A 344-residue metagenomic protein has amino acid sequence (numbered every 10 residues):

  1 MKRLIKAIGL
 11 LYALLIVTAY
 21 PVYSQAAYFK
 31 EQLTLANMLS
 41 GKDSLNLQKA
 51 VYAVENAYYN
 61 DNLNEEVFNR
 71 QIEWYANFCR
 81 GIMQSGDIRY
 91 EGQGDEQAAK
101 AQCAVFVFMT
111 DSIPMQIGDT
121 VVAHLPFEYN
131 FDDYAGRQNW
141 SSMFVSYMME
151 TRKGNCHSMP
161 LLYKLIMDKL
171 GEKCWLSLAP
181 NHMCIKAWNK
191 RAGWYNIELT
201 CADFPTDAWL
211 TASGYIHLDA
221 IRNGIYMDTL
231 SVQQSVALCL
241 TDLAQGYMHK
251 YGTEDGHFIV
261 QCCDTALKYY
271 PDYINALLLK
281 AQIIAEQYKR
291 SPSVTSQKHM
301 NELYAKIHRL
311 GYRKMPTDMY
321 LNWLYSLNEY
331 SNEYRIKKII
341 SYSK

Functional and structural regions predicted by a protein language model:
G9-A19: Bacterial N-terminal signal peptides
P21-A26: Boundary at the C-terminal end of the N-terminal hydrophobic targeting segment
Q48-S146: Secondary-structure boundary elements
T120-M183: Active-site neighborhood of thiol-dependent amide/isopeptide-bond enzymes
S158-Y226: Hydrophobic/aromatic-rich core segments of domains that either
G214-I221, Y251-V260, S296: Helix-turn-helix repeat elements of alpha-solenoid scaffolds
T229-K250, D272-Y288, M315-I336: Amphipathic alpha-helical repeat scaffolds of TPR domains
G256-D264, P292-G311, I339: Alpha-helical repeat scaffolds
